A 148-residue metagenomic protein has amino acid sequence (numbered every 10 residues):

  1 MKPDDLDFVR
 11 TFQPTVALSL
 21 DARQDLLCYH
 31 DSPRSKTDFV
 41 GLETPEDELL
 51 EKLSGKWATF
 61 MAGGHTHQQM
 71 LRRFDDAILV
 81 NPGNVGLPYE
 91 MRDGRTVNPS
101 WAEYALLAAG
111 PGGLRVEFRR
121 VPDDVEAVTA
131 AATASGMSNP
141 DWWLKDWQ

Functional and structural regions predicted by a protein language model:
M1-F60: Conserved catalytic scaffold of divalent metal-dependent phosphoesterases
V9-T11, G63-H65, N98-S100: Short solvent-exposed loop/turn micro-motifs enriched in small/polar/acidic residues
Q13-A17, Q68-Q69, Y104: Short, acidic/polar N-cap/turn motifs at the starts of alpha helices
L18-S19, M70-D76: Short loop/helix-cap segments at secondary-structure boundaries that form the rim of catalytic
Y29, F60-H65, L79-G83: Active-site neighborhood of phospho(di)ester-bond hydrolases with catalytic His/Asp-centered motifs
R34-K36, F60-R73, L87-E90: Active-site environment of divalent metal-dependent phosphoester hydrolases
D47-K52, Q69-M70, R95: Short, flexible, glycine/charge-rich loop motifs used to bind or transfer phosphoryl groups or to couple energy/partner
R73-Q148: Acidic, His/Gly-rich catalytic cores of divalent-metal-dependent hydrolytic chemistry
